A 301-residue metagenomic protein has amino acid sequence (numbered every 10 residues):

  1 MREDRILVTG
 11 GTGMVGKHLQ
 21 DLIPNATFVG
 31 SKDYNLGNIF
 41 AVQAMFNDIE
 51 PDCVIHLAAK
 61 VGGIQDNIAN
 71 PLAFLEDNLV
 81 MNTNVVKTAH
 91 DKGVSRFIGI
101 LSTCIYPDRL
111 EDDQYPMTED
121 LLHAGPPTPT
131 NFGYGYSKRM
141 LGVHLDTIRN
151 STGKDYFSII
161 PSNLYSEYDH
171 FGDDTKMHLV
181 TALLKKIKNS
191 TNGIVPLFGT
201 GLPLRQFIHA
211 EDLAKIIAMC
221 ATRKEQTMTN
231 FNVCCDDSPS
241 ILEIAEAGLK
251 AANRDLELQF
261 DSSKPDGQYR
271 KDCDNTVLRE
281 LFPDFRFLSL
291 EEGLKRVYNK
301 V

Functional and structural regions predicted by a protein language model:
D4-I23: N-terminal Rossmann NAD(P)H-binding glycine-rich loop of SDR-like oxidoreductase domains
Q20, A182, N189-V301: C-terminal substrate-binding subdomain of Rossmann-fold SDR/epimerase-dehydratase oxidoreductases
P24-M45: Adenosine-cofactor binding site in Rossmann-like domains, unifying the SAM/SAH pocket of S-adenosylmethionine-dependent
F40-L79, D91, D108-R109: NAD(P)H-binding glycine-rich loop region in Rossmannoid oxidoreductase-like domains and their noncatalytic homologs
L79-V85, S137-L145: Conserved catalytic Lys-bearing alpha helix of Rossmann-like short-chain dehydrogenase/reductases
T83-N131: Conserved Rossmann-fold NAD(P)-dependent oxidoreductase catalytic core, especially the SDR/UDP-sugar
E111-T118, V143-M219, A247-L249: NAD(P)-dependent short-chain dehydrogenase/reductase
G133, S137, K176: Active-site helix of classical SDR
